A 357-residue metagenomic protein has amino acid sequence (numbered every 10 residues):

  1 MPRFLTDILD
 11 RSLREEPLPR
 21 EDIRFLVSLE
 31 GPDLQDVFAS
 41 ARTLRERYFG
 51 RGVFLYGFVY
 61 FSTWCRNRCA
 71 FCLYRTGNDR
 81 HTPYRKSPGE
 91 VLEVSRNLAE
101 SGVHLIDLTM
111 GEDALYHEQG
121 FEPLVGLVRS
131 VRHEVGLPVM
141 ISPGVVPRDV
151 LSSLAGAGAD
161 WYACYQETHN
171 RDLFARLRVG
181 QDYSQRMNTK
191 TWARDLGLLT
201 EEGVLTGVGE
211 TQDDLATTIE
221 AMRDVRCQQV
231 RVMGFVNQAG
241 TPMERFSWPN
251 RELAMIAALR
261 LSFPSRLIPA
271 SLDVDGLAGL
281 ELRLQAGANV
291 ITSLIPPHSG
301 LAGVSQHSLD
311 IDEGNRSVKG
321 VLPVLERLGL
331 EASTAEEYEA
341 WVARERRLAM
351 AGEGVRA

Functional and structural regions predicted by a protein language model:
M1-G31, V225-A357: Auxiliary Fe-S-binding modules of radical SAM enzymes
E15, A41, C69, C164 (+4 more regions): Conserved, mostly hydrophobic/aromatic
D36-N78, P83-D107: N-terminal pre-triad scaffold of radical SAM enzymes
G57, L92-S95, L124-R129, L151 (+6 more regions): Generic structural signal for well-ordered alpha-helices, preferentially at hydrophobic/aromatic core positions
T76-E93, L98-K190, L199-G203, Q228-M233: Core AdoMet radical
K86, Q119, P123, L177-Q185 (+3 more regions): Alpha-helix N-cap and loop-to-helix initiation/capping positions
I106, D113-Y116, S142, T189-D214 (+2 more regions): Conserved strand-turn element in the central/C-terminal portion of the radical SAM core barrel that lines
P147-L154, G209-M222, D275-A286: Catalytic cores of alpha/beta
